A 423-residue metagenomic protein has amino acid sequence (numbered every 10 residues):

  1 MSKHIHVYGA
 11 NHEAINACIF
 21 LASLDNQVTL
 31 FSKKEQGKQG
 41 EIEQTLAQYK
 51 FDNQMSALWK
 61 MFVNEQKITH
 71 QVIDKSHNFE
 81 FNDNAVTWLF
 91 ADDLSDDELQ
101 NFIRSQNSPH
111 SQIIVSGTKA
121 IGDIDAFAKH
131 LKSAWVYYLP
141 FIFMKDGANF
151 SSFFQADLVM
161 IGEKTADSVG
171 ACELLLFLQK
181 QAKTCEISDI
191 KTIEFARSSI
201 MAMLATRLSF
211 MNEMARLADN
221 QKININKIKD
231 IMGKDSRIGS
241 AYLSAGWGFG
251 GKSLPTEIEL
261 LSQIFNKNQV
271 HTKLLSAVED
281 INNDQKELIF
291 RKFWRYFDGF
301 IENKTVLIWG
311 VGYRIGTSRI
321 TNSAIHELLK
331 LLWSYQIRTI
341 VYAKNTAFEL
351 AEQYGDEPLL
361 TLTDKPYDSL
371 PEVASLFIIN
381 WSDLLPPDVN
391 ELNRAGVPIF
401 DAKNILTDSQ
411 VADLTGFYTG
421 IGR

Functional and structural regions predicted by a protein language model:
S2-V7, D25-F31, N64-Q71, K222-E352: NAD(P)-dependent Rossmann-like dehydrogenase/reductase catalytic/cofactor-binding core
A14-I15: N-terminal Rossmann-fold NAD(P) dinucleotide-binding loop
S23-L24, Q66, A126-Y137, K145-S240 (+1 more regions): Internal alpha-helical scaffold of NAD(P)-dependent oxidoreductase catalytic cores
T29-A85, D96-D97, R338-A374: Conserved N-terminal Rossmann-fold NAD(P) cofactor-binding segment
K75, F79-G147, I405-A412: Rossmann-like NAD(P)(H) cofactor-binding subdomain of soluble oxidoreductases
A91-F102, T317-S323, N380-L392: Glycine/threonine-rich flexible loop motifs
R104-P109, L131, W333, V389-G396: Short, conserved loop/helix-junction motifs that constitute active-site signature segments in enzyme catalytic cores
E352-R423: Rossmann-like adenosine-cofactor binding region
